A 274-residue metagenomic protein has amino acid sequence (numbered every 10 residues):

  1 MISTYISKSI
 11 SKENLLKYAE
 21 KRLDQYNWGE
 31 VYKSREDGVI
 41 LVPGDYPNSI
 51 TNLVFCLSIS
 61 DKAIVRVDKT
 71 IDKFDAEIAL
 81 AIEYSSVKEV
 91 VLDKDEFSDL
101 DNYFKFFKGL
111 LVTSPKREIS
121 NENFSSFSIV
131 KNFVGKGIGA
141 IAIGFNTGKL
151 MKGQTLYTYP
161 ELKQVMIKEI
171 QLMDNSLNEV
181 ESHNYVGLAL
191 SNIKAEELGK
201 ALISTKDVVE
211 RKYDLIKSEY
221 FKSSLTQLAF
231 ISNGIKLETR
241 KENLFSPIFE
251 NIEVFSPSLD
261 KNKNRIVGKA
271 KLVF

Functional and structural regions predicted by a protein language model:
M1-K62, V67-D68, A142-F274: C-terminal effector/interaction modules appended to NTPase cores
Y32, S49-V112: Conserved C-terminal guanine-recognition region of P-loop GTPase G domains, centered on the G4
F55, A81-E83, V130-F133, L177-N178: Short, flexible, solvent-exposed loop/turn segments with mixed acidic/basic and small polar residues
A81-S85, G135, Y159, I193: Conserved, well-folded catalytic cores of nucleic-acid-processing and energy-transducing macromolecular machines
K88-N123, N192-E210, Y220-L225: Conserved glycine-bearing catalytic or ligand-binding loops at nucleotide- and phosphate-handling centers of large
F97, V134-G135, T147, K163: Short acidic/polar capping segments at secondary-structure boundaries
N121-K136: Accessory interdomain/linker segments of ATP-dependent helicases and helicase-like nucleic-acid enzymes that mediate
